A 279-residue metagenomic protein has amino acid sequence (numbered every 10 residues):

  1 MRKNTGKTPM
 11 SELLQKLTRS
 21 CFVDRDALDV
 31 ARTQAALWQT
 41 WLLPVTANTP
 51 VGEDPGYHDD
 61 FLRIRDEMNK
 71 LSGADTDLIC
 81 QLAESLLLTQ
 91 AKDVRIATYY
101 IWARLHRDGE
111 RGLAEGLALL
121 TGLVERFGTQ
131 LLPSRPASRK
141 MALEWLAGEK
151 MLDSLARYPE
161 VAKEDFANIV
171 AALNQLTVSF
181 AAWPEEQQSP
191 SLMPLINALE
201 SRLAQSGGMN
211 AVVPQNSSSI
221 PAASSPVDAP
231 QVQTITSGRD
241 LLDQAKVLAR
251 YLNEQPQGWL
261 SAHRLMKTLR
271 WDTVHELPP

Functional and structural regions predicted by a protein language model:
R2-P133, A223-P279: N-terminal domain-start signal
S11-L17, L131-L242, L248-Y251, T268: Mid-to-C-terminal functional-domain signal that highlights helix-capping/loop sites within ligand-binding modules
